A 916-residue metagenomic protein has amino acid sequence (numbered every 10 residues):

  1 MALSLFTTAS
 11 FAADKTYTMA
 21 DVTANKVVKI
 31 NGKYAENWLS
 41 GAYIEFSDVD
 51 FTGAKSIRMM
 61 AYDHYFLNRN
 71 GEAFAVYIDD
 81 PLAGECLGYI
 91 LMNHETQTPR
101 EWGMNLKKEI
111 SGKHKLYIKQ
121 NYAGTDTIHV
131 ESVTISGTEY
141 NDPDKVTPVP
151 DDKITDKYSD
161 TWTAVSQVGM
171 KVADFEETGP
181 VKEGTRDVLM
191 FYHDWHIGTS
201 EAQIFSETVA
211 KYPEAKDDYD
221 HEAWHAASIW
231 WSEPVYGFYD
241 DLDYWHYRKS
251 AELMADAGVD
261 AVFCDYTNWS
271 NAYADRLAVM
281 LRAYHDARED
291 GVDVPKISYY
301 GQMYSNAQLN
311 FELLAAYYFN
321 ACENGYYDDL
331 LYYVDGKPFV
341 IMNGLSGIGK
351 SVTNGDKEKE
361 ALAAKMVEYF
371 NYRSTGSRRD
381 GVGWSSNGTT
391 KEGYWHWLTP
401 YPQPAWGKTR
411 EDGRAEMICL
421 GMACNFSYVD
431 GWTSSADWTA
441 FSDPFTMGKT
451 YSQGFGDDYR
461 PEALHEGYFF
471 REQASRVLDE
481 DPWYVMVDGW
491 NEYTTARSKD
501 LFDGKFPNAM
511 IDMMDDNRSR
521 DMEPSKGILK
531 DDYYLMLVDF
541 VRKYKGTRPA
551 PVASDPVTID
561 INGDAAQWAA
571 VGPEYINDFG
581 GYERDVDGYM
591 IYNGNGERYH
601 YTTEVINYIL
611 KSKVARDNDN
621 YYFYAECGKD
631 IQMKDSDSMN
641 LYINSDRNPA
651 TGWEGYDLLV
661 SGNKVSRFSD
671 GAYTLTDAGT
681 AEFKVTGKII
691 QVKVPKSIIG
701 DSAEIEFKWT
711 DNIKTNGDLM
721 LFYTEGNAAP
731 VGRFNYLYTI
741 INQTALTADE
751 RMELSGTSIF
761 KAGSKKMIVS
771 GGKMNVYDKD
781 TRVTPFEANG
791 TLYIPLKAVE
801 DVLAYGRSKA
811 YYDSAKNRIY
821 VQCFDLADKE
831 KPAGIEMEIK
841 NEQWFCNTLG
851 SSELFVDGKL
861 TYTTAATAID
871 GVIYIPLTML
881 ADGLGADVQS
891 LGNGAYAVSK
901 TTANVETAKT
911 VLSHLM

Functional and structural regions predicted by a protein language model:
A2-K15: Sec-dependent signal peptide cleavage junction
A13-T147, E626, I631-D635, K664: Extracytoplasmic
E85-E95, E654-S669, D677-T680: Solvent-exposed serine/threonine-rich low-complexity stretches and specific carbohydrate-binding patches
D144-D560, D564-A565, G572, G655 (+5 more regions): Glycan-processing catalytic domains of CAZymes
P551-N562, Y642-K664, G687, K696-M752: Acidic/polar low-complexity flexible segments
G563, N620-G628, I690-P695, V799 (+1 more regions): Short, well-ordered beta-strand segments enriched in hydrophobic/aromatic residues
I740-K900: Primary recognition of N-terminal secretory signal peptides and signal-anchoring hydrophobic helices
A895-M916: Extracytoplasmic/periplasmic substrate-recognition and gating elements
